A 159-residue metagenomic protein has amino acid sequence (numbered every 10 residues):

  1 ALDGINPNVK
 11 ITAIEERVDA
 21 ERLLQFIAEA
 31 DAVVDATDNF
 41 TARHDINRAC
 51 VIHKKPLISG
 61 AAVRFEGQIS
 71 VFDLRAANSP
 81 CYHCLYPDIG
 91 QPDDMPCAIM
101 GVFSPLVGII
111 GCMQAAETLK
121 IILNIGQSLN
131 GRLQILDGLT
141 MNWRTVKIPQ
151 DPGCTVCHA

Functional and structural regions predicted by a protein language model:
A1-A159: Adenine nucleotide-associated cytosolic modules
